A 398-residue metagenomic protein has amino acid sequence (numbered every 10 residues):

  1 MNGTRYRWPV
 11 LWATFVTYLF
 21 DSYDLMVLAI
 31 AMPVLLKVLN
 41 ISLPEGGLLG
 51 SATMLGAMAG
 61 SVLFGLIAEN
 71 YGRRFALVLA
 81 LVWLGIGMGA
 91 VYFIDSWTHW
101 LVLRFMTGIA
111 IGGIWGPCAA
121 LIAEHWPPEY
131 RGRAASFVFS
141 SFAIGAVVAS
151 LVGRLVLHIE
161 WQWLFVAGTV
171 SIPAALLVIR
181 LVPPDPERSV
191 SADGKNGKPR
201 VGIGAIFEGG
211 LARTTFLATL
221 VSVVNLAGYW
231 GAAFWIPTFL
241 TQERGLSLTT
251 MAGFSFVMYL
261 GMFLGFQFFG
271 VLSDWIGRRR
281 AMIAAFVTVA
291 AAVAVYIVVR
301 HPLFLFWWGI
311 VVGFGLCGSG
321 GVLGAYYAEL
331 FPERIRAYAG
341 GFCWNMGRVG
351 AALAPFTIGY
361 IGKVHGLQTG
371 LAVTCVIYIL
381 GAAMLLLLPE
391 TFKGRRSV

Functional and structural regions predicted by a protein language model:
A29, L211-F266: Extracytoplasmic gate region of multi-pass secondary transporters
L35-L36, I67-A68, V152-H158, L240-T241 (+2 more regions): Interfacial helix-cap and linker-helix signal at transmembrane-aqueous boundaries of multi-pass secondary transporters
N40, G72, F93-H99, P127 (+2 more regions): Helix-breaking motifs and short loop linkers at transmembrane-helix boundaries and internal kinks in secondary membrane
A59-D95, I276: Conserved MFS/SLC helix-loop-helix module at the cytosolic interface between two early adjacent transmembrane helices
L103-S140: Cytoplasmic helix-loop-helix junction between adjacent transmembrane helices in 12-TM secondary transporters
R131-R154, W344-A354: Glycine-rich segments within core transmembrane alpha-helices of 12-TM secondary carriers
V138-R180: Helix-loop-helix hairpin linking two adjacent transmembrane segments in secondary transporters
V170-R188, A382-P389: C-terminal membrane-cytosol helix-exit motif in multi-pass small-molecule transporters
